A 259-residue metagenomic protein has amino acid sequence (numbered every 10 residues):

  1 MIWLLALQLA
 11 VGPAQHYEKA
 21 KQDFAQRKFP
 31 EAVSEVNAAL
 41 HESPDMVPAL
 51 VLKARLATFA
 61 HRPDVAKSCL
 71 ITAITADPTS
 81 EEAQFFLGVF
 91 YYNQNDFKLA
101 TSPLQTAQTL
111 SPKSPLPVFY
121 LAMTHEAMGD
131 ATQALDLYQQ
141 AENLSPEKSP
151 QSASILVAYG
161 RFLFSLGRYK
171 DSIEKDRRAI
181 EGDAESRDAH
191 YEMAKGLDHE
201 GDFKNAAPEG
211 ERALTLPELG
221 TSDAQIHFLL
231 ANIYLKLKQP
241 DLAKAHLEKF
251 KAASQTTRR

Functional and structural regions predicted by a protein language model:
I2-V11: Hydrophobic alpha-helical targeting segments used for export or membrane insertion
G12-A14, V47-P48, E81-E82, F97 (+5 more regions): Helix-start (N-cap) detector for alpha-helical repeat units in TPR-like alpha-solenoids, especially tetratricopeptide
G12-E42, L52-R55, F59, V89 (+1 more regions): Alpha-helical segment of the N-proximal tetratricopeptide repeat
A25-E35, A57-T72, Q94-T106, M128-Q140 (+3 more regions): Structural signature of tandem alpha-helical TPR/SEL1-like repeats, specifically the intra-repeat loop/turn
E42, A76, L110, L144-K148 (+3 more regions): Structural marker of alpha-solenoid helical repeat scaffolds
D198, E211-E218, A224, F228-T257: TPR/TPR-like (Sel1-like) alpha-helical repeat modules
